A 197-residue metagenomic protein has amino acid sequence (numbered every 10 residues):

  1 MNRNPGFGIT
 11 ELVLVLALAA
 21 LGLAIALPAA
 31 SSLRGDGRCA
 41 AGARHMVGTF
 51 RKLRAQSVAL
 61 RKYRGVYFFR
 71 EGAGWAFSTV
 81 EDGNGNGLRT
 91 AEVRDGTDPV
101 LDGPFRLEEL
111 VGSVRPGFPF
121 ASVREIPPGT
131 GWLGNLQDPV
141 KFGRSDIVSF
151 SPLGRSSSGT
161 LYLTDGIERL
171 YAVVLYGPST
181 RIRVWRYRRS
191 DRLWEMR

Functional and structural regions predicted by a protein language model:
N2, F7, V13-L14, L21 (+4 more regions): N-terminal helix-rich module
